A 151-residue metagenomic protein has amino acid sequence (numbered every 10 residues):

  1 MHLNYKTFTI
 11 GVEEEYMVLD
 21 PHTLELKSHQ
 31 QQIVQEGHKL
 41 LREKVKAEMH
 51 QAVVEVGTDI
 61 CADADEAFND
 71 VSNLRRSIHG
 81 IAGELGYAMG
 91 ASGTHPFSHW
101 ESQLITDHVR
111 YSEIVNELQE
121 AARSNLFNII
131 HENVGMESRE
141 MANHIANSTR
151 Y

Functional and structural regions predicted by a protein language model:
M1-A121, L126-F127: Terminal catalytic/cofactor-binding subdomain
D59-C61, N133-E137: Short strand-loop junctions, especially beta-strand C-caps/beta-turns that link beta-sheets to coils or alpha-helices
D107, S124, N128, G135-Y151: Loop-rich catalytic cores of soluble enzymes, especially ATP-dependent carboxylate-amine ligases and other
